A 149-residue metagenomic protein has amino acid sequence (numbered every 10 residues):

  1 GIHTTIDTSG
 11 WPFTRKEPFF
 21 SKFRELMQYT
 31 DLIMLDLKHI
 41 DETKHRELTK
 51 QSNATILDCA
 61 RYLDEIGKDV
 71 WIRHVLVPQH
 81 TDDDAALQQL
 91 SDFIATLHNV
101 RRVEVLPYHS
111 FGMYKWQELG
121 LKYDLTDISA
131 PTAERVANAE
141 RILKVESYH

Functional and structural regions predicted by a protein language model:
G1-L106, F111: Conserved AdoMet/S-adenosylmethionine-binding subsite of the radical SAM
D92, R101, Q117-I142: A structural motif corresponding to the C-terminal lobe/cap of the Radical SAM core domain
V145-H149: Radical SAM enzyme core and accessory elements
